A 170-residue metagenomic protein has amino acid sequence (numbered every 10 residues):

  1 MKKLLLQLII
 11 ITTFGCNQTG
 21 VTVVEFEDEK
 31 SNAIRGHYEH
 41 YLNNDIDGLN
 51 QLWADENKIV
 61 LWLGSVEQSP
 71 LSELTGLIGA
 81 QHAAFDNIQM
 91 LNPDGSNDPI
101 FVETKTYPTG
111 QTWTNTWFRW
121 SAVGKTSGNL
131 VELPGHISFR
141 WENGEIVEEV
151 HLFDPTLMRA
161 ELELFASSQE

Functional and structural regions predicted by a protein language model:
L4-F14: Sec-dependent N-terminal signal peptides
C16-D47, Q51, S168-E170: Short, low-complexity N-terminal intrinsically disordered segments enriched in polar/charged residues
H37, G48-N50, N57, L74 (+3 more regions): Hydrophobic pocket/interface hotspot
I46-T112: A solvent-exposed, acidic/Ser-Thr-rich amphipathic alpha-helical stretch
W53, L63, F118-W120, I137 (+1 more regions): A mature extracytoplasmic/lumenal domain signature
Q111-N143: Exposed beta-sheet edge and beta->alpha loop/turn motif
V147-E170: Low-complexity, intrinsically disordered terminal/linker segments enriched in charged and Gly/Pro repeats
